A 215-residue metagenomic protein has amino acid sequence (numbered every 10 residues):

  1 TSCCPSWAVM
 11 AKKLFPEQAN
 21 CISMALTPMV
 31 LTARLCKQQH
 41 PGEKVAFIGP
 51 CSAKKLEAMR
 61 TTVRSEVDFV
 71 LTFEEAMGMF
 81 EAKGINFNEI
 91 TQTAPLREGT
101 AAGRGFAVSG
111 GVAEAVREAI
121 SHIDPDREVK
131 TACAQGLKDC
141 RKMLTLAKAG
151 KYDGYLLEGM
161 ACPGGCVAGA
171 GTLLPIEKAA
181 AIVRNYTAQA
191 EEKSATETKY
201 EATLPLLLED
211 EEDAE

Functional and structural regions predicted by a protein language model:
T1-E215: Iron-sulfur-associated redox domains of electron-transfer enzymes in respiratory and anaerobic energy metabolism
